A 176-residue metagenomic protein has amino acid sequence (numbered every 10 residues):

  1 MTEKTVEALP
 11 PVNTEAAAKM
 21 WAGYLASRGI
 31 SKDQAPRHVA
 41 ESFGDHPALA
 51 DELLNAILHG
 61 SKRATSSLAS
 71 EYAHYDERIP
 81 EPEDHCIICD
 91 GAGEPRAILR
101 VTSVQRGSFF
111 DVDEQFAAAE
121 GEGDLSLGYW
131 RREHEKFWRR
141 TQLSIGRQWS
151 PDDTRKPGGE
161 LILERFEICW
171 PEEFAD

Functional and structural regions predicted by a protein language model:
M1-I98, G107-D176: Mixed-charge, low-complexity intrinsically disordered regions
V104: Phosphoinositide-dependent membrane-docking surfaces
